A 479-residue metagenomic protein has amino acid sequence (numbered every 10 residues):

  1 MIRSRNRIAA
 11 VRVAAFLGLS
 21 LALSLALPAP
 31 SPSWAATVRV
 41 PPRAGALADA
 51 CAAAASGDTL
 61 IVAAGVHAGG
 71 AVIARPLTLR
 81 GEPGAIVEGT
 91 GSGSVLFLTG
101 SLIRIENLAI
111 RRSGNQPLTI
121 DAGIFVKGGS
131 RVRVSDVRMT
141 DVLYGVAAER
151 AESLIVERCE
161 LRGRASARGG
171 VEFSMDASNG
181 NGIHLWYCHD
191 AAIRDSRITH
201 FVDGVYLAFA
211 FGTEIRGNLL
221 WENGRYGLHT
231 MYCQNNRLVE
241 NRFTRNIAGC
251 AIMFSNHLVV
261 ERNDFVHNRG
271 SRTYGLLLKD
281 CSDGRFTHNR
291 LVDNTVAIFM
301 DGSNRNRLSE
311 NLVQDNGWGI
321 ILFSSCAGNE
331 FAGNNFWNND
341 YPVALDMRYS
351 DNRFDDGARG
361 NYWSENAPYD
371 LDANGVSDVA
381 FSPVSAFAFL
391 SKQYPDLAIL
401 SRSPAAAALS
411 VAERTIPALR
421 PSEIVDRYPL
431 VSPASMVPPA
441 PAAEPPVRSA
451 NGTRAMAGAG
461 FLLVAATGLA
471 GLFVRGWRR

Functional and structural regions predicted by a protein language model:
R12-P28: Bacterial N-terminal signal peptides
A36-G69: Acidic Gly/Asp/Thr-rich repetitive segments characteristic of extracellular carbohydrate-active and adhesion proteins
H67-R80, I86-V132, L143-A151, L185: Extracellular beta-strand-rich solenoid/capping regions of secreted or surface-exposed proteins that bind or remodel
G89-F97, P117-V126, D141-A148, G169-Y187 (+7 more regions): Extracellular beta-strand/beta-solenoid scaffold signature
V126-R131, D136, A148, R262 (+3 more regions): Extracellular beta-rich repeat passengers
R158, S178, S271-G275, Q314-D315 (+2 more regions): Functionally critical loop-and-helix segments that line ligand-binding/catalytic clefts of soluble enzyme domains
